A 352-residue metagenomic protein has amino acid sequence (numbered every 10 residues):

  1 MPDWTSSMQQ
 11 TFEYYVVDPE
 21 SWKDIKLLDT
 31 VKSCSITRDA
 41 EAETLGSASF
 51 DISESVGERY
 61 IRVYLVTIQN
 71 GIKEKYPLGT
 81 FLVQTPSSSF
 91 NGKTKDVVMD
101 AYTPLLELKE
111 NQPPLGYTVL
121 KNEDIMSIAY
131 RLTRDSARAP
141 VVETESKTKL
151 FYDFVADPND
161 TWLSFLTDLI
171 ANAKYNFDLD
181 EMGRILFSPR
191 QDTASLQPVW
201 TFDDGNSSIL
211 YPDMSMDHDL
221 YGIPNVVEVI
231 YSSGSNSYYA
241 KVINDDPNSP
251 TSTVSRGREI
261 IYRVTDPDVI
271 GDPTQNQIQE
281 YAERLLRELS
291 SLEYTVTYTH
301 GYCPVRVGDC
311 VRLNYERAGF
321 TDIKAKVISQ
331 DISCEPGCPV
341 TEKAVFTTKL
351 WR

Functional and structural regions predicted by a protein language model:
M1-E13, T167, E181, P189-E288 (+2 more regions): Acidic, small/polar-enriched beta strand-loop surface segments
M1-E43, L210-Y211: Solvent-exposed edge beta-strands and adjacent loop segments that serve as assembly or binding interfaces
L28, Y76-L78, V199: Local beta-strand/beta-hairpin segments that build beta-sheet-rich folds
I36-E54, T94-L106, V229, S291-T299 (+2 more regions): Oligomerization/assembly interface segments of phage tail-like spikes and tubes
E41-T44, A48-F50, A101, L115-V141 (+5 more regions): Amphipathic, non-transmembrane alpha-helical segments in extracytoplasmic/periplasmic proteins
E54-P140, L350: Surface-exposed cap/loop segments at beta↔alpha junctions
Q69-A101, V311-A344: Short beta-strand and beta-hairpin "edge-sheet" elements
N91-L108, T144-I223: Short beta-strand-centered interaction patches in the first periplasmic/extracellular domains of large envelope
